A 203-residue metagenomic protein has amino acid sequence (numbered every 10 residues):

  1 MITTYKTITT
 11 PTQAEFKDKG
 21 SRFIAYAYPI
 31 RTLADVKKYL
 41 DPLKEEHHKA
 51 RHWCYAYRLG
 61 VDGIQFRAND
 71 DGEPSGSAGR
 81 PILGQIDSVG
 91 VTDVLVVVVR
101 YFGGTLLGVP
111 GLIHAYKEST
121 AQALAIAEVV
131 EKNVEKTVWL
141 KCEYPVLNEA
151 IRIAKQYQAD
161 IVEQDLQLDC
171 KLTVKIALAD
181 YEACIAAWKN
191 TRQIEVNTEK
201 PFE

Functional and structural regions predicted by a protein language model:
M1-S77, E163, E195-N197, P201-E203: C-terminal regulatory domains involved in ligand/effector binding and gene-expression control
A78-I126: Active-site beta-strand/loop microenvironment that shapes enzyme catalytic pockets
L124-K136, E149, I153: Surface-exposed, charge/polar-rich loops and edge strands
V129-Y144, L172: Short glycine-/aliphatic-rich beta-strand segments at the starts of folded cytosolic domains
L140-Q158: Short amphipathic alpha-helix segments
A150-Q156, A183-R192: Short amphipathic alpha-helices in soluble, non-transmembrane regions that often serve as interface/regulatory elements
L166-D169: N-terminal positively charged helical leader segments and presequences
V174-A183: Terminal, non-globular segments
